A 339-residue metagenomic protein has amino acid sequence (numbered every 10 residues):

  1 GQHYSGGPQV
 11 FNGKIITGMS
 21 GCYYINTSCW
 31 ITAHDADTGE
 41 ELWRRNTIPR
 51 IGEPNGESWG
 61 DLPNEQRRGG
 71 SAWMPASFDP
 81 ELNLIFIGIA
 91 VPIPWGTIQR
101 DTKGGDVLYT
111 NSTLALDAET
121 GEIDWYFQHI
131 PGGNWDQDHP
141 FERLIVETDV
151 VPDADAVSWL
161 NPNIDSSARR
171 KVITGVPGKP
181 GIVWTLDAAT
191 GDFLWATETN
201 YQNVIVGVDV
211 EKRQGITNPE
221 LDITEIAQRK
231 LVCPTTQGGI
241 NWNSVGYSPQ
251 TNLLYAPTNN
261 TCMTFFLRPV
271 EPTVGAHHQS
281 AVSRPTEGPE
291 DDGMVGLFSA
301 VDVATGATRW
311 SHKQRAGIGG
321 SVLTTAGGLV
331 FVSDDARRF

Functional and structural regions predicted by a protein language model:
G1-F339: Noncatalytic, solvent-exposed loop/strand surfaces of beta-propeller-type extracellular/periplasmic domains
